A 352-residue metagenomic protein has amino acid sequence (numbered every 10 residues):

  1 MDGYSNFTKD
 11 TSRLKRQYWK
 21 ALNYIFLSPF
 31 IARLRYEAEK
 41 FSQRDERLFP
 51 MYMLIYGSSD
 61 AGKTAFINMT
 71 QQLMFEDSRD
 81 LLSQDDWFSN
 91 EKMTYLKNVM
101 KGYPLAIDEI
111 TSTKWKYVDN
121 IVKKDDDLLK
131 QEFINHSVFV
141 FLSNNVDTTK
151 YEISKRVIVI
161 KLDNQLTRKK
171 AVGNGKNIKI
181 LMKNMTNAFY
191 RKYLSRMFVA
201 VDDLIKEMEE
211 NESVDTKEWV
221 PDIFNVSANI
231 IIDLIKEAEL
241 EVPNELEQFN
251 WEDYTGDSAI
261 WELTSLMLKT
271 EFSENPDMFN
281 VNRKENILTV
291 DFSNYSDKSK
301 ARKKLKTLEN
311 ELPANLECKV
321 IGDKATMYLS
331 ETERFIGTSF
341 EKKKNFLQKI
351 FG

Functional and structural regions predicted by a protein language model:
M1, L96, M182: Residue(s) in the substrate-gating loop at a strand-loop-helix junction that position the organic substrate next
M1-E76: P-loop NTPase catalytic core of nucleic-acid-dependent motor ATPases
M1-T11, K15, A32, M208-G352: Extended, charged/polar low-complexity intrinsically disordered regions
I55-S58, L82-D86, I107-I110, V140-N144: Short His-Asn-centered micro-motif
S59-G62, I110-K116, N145-T148, L166: Short acidic, S/G/P-rich loop/turn micro-motifs used as interaction or catalytic elements
T70-K101, D119: Short glycine-rich substrate-engagement loop in P-loop NTPases that contacts/grips substrate
K92-F141: Conserved nucleotide-sensing/catalytic segment adjacent to the nucleotide-binding pocket in NTP-handling enzymes
N120-W219: Replace "adjacent to P-loop NTPase cores in ATP/GTP-dependent enzymes" with "adjacent to NTP-binding cores
